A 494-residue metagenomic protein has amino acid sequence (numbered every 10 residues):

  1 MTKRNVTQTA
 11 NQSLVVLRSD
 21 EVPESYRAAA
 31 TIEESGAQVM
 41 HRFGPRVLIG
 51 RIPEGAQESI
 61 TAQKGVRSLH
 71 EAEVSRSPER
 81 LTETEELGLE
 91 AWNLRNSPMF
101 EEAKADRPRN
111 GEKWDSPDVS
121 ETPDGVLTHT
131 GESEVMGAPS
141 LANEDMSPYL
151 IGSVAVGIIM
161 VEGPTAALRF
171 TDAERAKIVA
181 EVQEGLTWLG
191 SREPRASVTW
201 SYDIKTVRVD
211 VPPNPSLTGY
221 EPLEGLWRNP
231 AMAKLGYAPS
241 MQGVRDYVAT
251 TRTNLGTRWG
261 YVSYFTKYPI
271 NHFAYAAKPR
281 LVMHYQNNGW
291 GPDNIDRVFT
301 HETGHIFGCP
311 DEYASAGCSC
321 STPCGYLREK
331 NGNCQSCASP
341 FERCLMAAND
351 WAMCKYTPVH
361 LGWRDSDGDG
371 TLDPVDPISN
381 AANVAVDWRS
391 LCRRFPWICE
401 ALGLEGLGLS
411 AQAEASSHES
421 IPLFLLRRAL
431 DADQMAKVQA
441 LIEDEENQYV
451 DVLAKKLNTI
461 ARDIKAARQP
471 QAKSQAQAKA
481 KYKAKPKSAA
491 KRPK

Functional and structural regions predicted by a protein language model:
M1-R46, P53-G137: Autoinhibitory N-terminal propeptides
M40-R67, A196-E224, P292-V298, I306: Short, intrinsically disordered low-complexity segments
Q63, E181-R195, I306, P310 (+2 more regions): Structured segments of extracytoplasmic/periplasmic soluble domains in secreted or envelope-associated proteins
E132-G256, Q286-N287: Propeptide-to-catalytic entry region of secreted or membrane-anchored zinc metalloproteases
Y268-P279: Catalytic zinc-binding patch centered on the HExxH motif and its immediate surroundings that defines zinc-dependent
K278-D365, D373, P377-V384: The catalytic-center signature of Zn2+-dependent metalloproteases
C392, C399-G403, G408-S410, L423-L430 (+3 more regions): Residue-level detector of alpha-helical secondary structure
Q412-E414, K465-K491: Intrinsically disordered, low-complexity segments used as extracellular stalks/linkers and nuclear/regulatory IDRs
